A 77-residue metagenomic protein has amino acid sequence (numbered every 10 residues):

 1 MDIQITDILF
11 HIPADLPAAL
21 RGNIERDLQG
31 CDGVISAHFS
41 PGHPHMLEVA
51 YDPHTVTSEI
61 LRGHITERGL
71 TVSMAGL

Functional and structural regions predicted by a protein language model:
M1-A14: Short glycine-/aliphatic-rich beta-strand segments at the starts of folded cytosolic domains
D2, S40-H43: Short, ordered beta-strand-loop transition motifs
L16, E25-P41: Short acidic amphipathic segments
N23-G30, I60-R68: Short amphipathic alpha-helices in soluble, non-transmembrane regions that often serve as interface/regulatory elements
A37, R68-L77: Conserved short beta-strand edge segments in small beta-sheet-based binding/regulatory domains
H45-A50: A generic structural motif
Y51-V56: Helix N-cap motif at beta-to-alpha junctions
